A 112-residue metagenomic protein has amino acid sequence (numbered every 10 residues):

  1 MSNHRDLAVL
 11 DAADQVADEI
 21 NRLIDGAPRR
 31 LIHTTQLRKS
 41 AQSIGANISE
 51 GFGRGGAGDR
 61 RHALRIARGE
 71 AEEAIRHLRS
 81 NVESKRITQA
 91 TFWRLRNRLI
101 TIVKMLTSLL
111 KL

Functional and structural regions predicted by a protein language model:
M1-L112: Amphipathic alpha-helical assembly/interaction segments
